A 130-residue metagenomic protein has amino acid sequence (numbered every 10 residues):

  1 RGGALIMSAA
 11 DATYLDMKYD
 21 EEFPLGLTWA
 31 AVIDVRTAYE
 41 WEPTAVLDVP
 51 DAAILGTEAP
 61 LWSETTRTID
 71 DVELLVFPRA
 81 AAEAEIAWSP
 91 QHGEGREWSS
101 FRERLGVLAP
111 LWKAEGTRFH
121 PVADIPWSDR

Functional and structural regions predicted by a protein language model:
R1-R130: Substrate-binding groove of N-acetylhexosamine-processing glycoside hydrolases
